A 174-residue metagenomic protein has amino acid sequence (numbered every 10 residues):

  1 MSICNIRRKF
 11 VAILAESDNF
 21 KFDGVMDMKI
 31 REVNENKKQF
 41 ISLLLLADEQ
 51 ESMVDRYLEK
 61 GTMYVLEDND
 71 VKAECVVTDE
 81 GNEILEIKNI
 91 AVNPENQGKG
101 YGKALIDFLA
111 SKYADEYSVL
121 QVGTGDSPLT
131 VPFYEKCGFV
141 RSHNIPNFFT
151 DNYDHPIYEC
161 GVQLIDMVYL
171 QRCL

Functional and structural regions predicted by a protein language model:
I6-I13, S17-N36, V168, L174: Conserved N-terminal entry element of GNAT/NAT acetyltransferase domains
R31-P94, I106: Acetyl-CoA-dependent GNAT
E59, S127-P128, F149: Positions that flank functional sites
G61-M63, L164-Y169: Short hydrophobic/aromatic beta-strand or adjacent loop that forms the aromatic wall/cage of a ligand/substrate-binding
N96, G100-F108: Conserved acetyl-CoA pyrophosphate-binding loop and the N-cap/start of the following alpha-helix in GNAT-like
Y113-D126: Conserved GNAT acetyl-CoA-binding A-motif
Q121-G123, E135, V140-G161: Conserved catalytic-core motifs of GNAT/GCN5-like acyltransferases
